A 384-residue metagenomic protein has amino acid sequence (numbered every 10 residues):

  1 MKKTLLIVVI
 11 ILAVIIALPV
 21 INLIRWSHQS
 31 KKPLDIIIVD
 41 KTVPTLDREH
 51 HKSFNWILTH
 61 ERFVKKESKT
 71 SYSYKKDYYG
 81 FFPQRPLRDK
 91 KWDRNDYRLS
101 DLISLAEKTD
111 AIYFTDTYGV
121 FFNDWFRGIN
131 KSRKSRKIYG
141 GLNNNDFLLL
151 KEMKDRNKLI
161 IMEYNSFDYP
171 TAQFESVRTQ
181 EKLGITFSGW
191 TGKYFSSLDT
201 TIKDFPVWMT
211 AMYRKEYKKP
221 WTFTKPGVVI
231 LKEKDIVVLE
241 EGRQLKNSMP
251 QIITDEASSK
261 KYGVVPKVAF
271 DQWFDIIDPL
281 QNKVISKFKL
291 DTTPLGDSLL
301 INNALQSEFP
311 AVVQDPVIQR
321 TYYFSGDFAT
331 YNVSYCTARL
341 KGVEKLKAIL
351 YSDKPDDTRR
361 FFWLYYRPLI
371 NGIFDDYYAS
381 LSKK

Functional and structural regions predicted by a protein language model:
M1-L5: Membrane-interfacial entry segments at the cytosolic side of transmembrane helices
L6-S73, Y78, E256-K384: Extracellular ligand-binding/catalytic regions of CAZymes and related secreted enzymes and adhesion modules
L34-I36, E107-A111, D155-I161, Q319: Loop/turn elements at helix/coil->beta-strand transitions in domains of secreted/extracellular proteins
V39-K41, T109-R127, E163-N165, Y323-Y331: Short loop/turn segments at strand-loop or loop-helix junctions that form parts of catalytic or ligand-binding pockets
L46-D47, V120-N123, D168-V177, Y331-V333: Short catalytic/ligand-binding loop motif for oxyanion handling, primarily in non-cytosolic enzymes, centered on
F63-K151: Post-signal peptide N-terminal segment of secreted/secretory-pathway proteins
R85-R94, N165-P170, R214-G227, N332-K345 (+1 more regions): A broadly tuned preference for mixed-charge, low-complexity surface segments
W125-K137, G141-K261: A glycine-rich, often tryptophan-bearing local segment used as a flexible ligand/cofactor-contacting loop or short
